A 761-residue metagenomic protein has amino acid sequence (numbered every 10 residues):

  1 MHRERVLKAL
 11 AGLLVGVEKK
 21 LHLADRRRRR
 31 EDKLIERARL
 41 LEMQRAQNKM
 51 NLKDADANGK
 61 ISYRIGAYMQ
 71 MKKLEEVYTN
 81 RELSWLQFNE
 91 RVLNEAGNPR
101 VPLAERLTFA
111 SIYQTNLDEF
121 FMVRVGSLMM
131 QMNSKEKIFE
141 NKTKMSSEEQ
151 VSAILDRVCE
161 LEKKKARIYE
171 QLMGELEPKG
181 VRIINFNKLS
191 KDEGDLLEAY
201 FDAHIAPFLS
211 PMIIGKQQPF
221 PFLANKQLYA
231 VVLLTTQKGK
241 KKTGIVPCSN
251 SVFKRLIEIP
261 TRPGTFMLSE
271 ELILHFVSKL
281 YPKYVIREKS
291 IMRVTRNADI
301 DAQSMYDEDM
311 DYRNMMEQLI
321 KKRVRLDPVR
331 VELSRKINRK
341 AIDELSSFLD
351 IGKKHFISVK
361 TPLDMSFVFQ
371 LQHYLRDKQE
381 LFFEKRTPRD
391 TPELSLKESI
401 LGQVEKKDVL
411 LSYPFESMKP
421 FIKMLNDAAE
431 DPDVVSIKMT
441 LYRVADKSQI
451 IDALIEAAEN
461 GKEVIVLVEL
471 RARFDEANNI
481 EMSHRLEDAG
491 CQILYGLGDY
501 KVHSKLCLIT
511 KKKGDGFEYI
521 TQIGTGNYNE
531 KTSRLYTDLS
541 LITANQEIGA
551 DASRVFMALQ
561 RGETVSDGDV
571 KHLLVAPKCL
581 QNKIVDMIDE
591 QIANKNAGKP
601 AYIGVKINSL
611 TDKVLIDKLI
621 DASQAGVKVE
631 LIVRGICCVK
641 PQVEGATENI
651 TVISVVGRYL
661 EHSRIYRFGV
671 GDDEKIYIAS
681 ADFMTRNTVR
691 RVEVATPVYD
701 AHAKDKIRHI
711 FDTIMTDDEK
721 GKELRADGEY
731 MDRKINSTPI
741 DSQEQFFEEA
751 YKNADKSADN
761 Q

Functional and structural regions predicted by a protein language model:
M1-E4, R29, N51, A55 (+1 more regions): Intrinsically disordered, low-complexity segments enriched in glycine and mixed charged residues
H2, A9-R30: Low-complexity, charge- and small-residue-enriched intrinsically disordered regions
R3-V6, A11-G12, K53-D56, K60 (+1 more regions): Positively charged N-terminal leader segments that act as targeting/secretion signals
A11, A24, A38, A46 (+1 more regions): Short linear motifs in low-complexity or flexible loops
I61-I603, D621, A625, C637-Q761: N-terminal localization/anchoring segments of enzymes in phospholipid and broader phosphate metabolism
K628-I632: Hydrophobic alpha/beta core scaffold segments
